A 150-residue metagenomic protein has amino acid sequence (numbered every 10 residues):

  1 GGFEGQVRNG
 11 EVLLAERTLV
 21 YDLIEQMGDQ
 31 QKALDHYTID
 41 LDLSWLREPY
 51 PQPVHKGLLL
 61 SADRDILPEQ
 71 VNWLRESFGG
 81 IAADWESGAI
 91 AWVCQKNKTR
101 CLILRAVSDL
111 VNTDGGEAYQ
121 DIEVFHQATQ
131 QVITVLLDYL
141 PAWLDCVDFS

Functional and structural regions predicted by a protein language model:
G1-S150: Glycine-rich phosphate- or other oxyanion-binding loops that anchor nucleotides, phosphorylated ligands
